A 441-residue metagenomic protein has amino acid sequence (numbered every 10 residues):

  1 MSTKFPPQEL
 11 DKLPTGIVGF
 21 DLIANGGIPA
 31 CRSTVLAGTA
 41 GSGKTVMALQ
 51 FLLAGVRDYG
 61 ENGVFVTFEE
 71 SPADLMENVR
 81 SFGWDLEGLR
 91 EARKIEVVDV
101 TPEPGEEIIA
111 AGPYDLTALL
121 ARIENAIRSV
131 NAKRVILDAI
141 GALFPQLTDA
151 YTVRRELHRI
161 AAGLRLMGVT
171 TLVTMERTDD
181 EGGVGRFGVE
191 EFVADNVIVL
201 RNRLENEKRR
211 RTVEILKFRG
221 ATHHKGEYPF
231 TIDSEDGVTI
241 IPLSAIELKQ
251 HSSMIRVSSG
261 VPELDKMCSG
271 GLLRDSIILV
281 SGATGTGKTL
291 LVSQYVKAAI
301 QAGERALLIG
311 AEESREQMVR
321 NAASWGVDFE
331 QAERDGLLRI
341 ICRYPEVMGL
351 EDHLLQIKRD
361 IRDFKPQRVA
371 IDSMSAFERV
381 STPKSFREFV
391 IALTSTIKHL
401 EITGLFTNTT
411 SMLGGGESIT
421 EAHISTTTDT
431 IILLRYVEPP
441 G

Functional and structural regions predicted by a protein language model:
M1-P6, L10-D11, P102-P104, L120-A121 (+6 more regions): Conserved P-loop NTPase
T15-G27, G260-G271: Pre-Walker A adenine-sensing motif
G26-L89, M267-F329: Walker A/P-loop NTP-binding active-site region of P-loop NTPases, recognizing the glycine-rich GxxxxGKT/S
C31, Y59-N62, R93-K94, M167-V169 (+7 more regions): Short glycine-/polar-rich loops that comprise or flank the Walker A/P-loop and associated switch/sensor motifs
T34, A110-F192, V197, L290 (+1 more regions): P-loop NTPase motor core
F51, G83, G183-G188, V199-N202 (+5 more regions): Short beta-alpha junctions and helix-cap segments that line functional grooves
Y59-L147, E304-E388: Conserved inter-motif catalytic segment of the P-loop NTP-binding fold
S259, K266-G285, A298, R343 (+4 more regions): Flexible loop/N-cap segments at domain edges
